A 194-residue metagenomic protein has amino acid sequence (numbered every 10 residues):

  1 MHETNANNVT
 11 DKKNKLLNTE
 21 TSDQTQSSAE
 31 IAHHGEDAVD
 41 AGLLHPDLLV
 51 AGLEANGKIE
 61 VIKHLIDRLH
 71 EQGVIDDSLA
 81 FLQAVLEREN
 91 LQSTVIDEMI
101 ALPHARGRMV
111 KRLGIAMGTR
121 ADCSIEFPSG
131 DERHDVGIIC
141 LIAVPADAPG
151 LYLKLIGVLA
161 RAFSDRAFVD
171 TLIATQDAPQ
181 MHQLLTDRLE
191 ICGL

Functional and structural regions predicted by a protein language model:
M1-L194: Cytosolic covalent-transfer regions centered on His/Cys nucleophiles that carry phosphoryl or persulfide groups
